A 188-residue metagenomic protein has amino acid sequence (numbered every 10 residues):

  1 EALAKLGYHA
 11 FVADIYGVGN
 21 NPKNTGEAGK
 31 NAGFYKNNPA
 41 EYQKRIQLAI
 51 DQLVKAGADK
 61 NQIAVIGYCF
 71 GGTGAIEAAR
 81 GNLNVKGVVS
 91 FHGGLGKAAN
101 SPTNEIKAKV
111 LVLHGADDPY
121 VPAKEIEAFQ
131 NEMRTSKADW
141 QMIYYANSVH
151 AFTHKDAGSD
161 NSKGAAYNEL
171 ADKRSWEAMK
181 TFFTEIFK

Functional and structural regions predicted by a protein language model:
E1-A58, H154-A166: Serine-hydrolase catalytic machinery in alpha/beta-hydrolase-like enzymes
D14, I66-Y68, V89-H92, L113 (+1 more regions): Alpha/beta-hydrolase-fold catalytic nucleophile elbow
V18, G96, A151: Active-site loop signature of alpha/beta-hydrolase-fold enzymes
K44-K107: Primarily recognizes the serine-hydrolase "nucleophile elbow" in alpha/beta-hydrolase and SGNH/GDSL folds
I106, V112-H114, D118: Short beta-strand/loop motif that positions the catalytic acidic residue of the alpha/beta-hydrolase fold
D117-V121, H150: Acidic catalytic loop of the alpha/beta-hydrolase fold
P122-M133, Q141: Short alpha-helix in the alpha/beta-hydrolase fold that links the catalytic acid
R134-K188: C-terminal catalytic histidine-bearing segment of alpha/beta-hydrolase fold enzymes
